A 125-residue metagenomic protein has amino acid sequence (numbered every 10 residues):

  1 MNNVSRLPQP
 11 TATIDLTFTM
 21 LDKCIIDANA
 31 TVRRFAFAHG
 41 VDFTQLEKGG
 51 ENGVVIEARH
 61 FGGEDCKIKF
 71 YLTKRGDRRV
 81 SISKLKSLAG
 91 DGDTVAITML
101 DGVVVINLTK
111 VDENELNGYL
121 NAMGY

Functional and structural regions predicted by a protein language model:
N2-Y125: Acidic, low-complexity intrinsically disordered regions
